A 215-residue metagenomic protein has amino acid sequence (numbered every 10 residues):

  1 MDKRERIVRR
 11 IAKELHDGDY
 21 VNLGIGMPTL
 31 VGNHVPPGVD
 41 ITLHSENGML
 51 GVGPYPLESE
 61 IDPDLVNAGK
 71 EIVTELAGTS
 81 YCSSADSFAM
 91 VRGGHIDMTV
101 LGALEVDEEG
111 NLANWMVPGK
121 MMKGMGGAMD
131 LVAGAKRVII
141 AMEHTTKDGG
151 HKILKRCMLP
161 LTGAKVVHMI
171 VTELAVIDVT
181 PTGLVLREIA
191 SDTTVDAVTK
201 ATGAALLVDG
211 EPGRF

Functional and structural regions predicted by a protein language model:
M1-L76: N-terminal active-site beta-alpha-beta segment that forms phosphate/nucleotide-binding and substrate-recognition loops
D2-R6, L57-F215: Conserved phosphate- and dinucleotide-binding cores of soluble alpha/beta proteins, encompassing both enzyme active
